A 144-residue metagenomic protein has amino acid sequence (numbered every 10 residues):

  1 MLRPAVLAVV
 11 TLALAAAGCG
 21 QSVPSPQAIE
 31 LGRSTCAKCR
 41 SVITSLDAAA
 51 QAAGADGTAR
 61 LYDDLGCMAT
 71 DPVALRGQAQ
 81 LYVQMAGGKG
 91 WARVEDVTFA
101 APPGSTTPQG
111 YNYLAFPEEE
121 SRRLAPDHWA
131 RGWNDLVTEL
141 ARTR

Functional and structural regions predicted by a protein language model:
M1-L2: N-terminal secretory signal peptides that target proteins for export/translocation
A5-A16: Bacterial N-terminal signal peptides
C19-S22: Bacterial signal peptide processing site
S25-G32: Short, flexible, mixed-charge glycine/proline-rich loop motifs that serve as phosphate/nucleic-acid-contacting
R33-T70: Post-signal-peptide N-terminal segment of Sec-exported extracytoplasmic proteins
L61-R93, T98-F99: Mature extracytoplasmic domains of secretory-pathway proteins
M85-R122: Short flanking/linker segments adjacent to small metal-binding domains or redox-active Cys/His motifs
Y113-R144: C-terminal partner/receptor-binding element of secreted or periplasmic proteins
